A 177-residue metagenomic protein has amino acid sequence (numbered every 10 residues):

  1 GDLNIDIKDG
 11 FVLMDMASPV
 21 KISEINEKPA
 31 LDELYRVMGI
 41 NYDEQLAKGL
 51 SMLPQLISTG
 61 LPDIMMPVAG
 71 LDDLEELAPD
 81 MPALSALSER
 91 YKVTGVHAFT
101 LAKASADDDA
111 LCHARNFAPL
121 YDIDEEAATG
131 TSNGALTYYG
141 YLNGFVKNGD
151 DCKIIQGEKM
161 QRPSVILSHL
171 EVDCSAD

Functional and structural regions predicted by a protein language model:
G1-D177: Active-site proximal loop and beta-alpha junction motif in alpha/beta enzyme cores
